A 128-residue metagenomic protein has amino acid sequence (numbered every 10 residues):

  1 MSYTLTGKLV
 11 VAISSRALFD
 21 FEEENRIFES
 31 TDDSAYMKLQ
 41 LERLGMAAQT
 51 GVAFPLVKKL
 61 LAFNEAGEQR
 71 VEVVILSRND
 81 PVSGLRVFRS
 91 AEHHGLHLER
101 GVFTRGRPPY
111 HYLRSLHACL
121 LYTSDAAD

Functional and structural regions predicted by a protein language model:
S2-R107: Alpha-helical substrate-recognition element adjacent to the catalytic core
Y110-R114: Short hydrophobic/charged patches on amphipathic alpha-helices used for structural packing and interfaces
Y122-D128: Conserved small/polar residues in nucleotide/adenosyl-binding loops
